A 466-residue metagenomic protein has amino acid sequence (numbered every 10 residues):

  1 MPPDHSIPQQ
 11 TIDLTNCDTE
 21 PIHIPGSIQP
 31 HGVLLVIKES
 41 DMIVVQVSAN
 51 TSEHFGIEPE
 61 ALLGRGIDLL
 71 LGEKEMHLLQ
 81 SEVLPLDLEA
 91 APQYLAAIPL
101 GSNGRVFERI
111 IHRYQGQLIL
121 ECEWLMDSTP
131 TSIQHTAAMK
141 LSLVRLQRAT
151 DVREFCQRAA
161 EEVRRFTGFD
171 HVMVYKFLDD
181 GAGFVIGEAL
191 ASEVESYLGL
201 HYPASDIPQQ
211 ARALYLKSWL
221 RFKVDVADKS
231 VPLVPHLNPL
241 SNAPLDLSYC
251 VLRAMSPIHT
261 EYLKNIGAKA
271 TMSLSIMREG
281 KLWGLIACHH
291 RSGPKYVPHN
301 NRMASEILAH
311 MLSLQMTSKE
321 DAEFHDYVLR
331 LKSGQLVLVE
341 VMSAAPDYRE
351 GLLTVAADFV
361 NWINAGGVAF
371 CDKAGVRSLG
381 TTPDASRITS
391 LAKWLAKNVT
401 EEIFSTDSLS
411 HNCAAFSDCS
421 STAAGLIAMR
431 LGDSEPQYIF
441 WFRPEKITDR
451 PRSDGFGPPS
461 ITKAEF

Functional and structural regions predicted by a protein language model:
M1-D18, V44, E73, S333-Y348 (+1 more regions): Terminal helices and disordered tails flanking the catalytic cores of nucleotide-processing hydrolases
M1-S40, Q117-V152, P244-S248, L252-M255 (+3 more regions): PAS-family sensory modules
I28-Q134, T167-D170, G181-F184, E188 (+5 more regions): Sensory/regulatory domains in signal-transduction proteins
G32, S142-M173, S318-P383: Signal-transducing coiled-coil/dimerization helices and immediately adjacent hinge/linker segments that couple sensory
E73-K74, L141-A159, V163, S405-C413 (+2 more regions): A short, charged
H135-R145, G455-F466: A solvent-exposed, charged loop/short amphipathic helix patch at secondary-structure junctions
A149, E162, F166, W219-K229 (+7 more regions): Signal-transmission/dimerization alpha-helices at domain junctions
Y175-L233, L237, S333, C371-A396 (+4 more regions): GAF sensory/regulatory domain recognition with acknowledged cross-activation on helical regulatory dimers
